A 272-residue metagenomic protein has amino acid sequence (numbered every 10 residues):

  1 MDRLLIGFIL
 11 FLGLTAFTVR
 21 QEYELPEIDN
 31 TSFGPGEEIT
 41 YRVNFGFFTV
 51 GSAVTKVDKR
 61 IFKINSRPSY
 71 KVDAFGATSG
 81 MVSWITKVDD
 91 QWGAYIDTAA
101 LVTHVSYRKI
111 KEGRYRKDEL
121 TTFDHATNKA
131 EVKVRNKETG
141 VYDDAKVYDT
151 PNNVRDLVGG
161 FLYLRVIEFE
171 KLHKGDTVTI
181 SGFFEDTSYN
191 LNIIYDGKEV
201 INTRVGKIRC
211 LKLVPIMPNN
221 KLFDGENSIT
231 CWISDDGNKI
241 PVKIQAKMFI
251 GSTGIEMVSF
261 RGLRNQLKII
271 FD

Functional and structural regions predicted by a protein language model:
L4-G13: Sec-dependent N-terminal signal peptides
L14-T18: C-terminal segment of classical bacterial N-terminal signal peptides
V19-H125, E168-D272: Acidic, serine/threonine-rich low-complexity disordered tracts
T121-L162: Hydrophobic, well-structured mid-protein blocks that either form specific transmembrane helices
T150-G175, I180: Hydrophobic, often amphipathic alpha-helical segments used for membrane interaction and targeting
